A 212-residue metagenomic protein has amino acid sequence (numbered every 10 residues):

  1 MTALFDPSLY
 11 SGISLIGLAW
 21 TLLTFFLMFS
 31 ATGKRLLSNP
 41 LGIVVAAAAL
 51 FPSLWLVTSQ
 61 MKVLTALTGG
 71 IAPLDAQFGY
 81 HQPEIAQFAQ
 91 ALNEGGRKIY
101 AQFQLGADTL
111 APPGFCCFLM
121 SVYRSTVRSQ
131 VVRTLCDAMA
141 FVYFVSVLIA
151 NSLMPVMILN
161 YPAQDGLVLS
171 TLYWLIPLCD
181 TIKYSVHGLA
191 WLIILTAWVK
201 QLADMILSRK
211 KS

Functional and structural regions predicted by a protein language model:
T2-W20, A101: Hydrophobic transmembrane alpha-helical segments in integral membrane proteins
G12, A31-G70: N-terminal signal-anchor transmembrane alpha helix
I13-G33: N-terminal signal-anchor/start-transfer transmembrane helix
R35-A48, M120-V145: Interfacial segments of alpha-helical transmembrane regions
M61-A101: Extracytosolic (periplasmic/ER-lumenal) interhelical loops and adjacent juxtamembrane/interface segments of multi-pass
Q102-C117, L175-L189: Membrane-interface loop-to-helix entry segments
Y143-L202: Alpha-helical transmembrane segments of multi-pass integral membrane proteins, characterized by long hydrophobic
A203-S212: Short, charged juxtamembrane terminal tails flanking transmembrane helices
